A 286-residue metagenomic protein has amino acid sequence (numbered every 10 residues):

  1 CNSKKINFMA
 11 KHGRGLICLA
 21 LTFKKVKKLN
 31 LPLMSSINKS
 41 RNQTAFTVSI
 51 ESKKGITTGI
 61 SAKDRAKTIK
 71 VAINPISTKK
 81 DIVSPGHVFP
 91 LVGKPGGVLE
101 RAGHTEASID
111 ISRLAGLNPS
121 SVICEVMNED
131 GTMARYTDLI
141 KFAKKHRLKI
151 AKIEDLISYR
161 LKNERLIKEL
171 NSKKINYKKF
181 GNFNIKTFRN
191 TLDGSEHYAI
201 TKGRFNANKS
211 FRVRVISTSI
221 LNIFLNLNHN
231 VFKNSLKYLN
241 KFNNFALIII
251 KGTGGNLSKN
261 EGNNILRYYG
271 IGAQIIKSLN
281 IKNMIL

Functional and structural regions predicted by a protein language model:
C1-I285: Catalytic domains of riboflavin
